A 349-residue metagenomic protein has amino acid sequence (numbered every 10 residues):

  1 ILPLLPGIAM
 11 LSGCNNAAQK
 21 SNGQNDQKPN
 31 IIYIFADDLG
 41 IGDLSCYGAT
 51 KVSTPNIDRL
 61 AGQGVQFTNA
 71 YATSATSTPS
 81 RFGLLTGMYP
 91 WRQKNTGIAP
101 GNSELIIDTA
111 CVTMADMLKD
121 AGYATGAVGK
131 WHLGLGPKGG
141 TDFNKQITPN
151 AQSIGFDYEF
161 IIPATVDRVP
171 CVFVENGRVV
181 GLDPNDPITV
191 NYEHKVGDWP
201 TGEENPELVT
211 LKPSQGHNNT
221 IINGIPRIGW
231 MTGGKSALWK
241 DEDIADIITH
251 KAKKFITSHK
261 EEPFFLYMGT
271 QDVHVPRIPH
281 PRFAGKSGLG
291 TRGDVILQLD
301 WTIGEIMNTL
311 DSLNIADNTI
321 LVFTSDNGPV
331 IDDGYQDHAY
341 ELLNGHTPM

Functional and structural regions predicted by a protein language model:
I1-A9, C14-M349: Formylglycine-dependent sulfatase
